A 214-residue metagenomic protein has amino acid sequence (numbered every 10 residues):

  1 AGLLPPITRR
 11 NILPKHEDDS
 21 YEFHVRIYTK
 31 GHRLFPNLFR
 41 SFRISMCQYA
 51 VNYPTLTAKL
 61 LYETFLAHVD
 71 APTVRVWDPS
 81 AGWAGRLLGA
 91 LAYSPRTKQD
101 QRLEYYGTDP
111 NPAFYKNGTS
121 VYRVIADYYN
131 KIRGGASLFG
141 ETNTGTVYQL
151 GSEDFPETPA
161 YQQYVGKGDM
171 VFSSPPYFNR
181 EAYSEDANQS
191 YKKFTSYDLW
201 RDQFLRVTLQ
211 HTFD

Functional and structural regions predicted by a protein language model:
A1-V51: N-terminal accessory regions of S-adenosyl-L-methionine
R33, Q48-L60, W77, A81: Long, hydrophobic/aromatic-enriched structural stretches that serve as scaffold segments
I44-Q48, V76-S80, D198-D202: Short, charged/polar micro-motifs that form catalytic or ligand-binding hotspots
A50-P54, N117, W200-V207: Soluble or luminal CAZymes and related metallo-dependent hydrolases
A58, T64-E157, M170, H211-T212: Conserved S-adenosyl-L-methionine
S152, G166-H211: Mobile active-site "lid"/loop adjacent to the S-adenosyl-L-methionine
P159-V165: Conserved amphipathic alpha-helix within the SDR
